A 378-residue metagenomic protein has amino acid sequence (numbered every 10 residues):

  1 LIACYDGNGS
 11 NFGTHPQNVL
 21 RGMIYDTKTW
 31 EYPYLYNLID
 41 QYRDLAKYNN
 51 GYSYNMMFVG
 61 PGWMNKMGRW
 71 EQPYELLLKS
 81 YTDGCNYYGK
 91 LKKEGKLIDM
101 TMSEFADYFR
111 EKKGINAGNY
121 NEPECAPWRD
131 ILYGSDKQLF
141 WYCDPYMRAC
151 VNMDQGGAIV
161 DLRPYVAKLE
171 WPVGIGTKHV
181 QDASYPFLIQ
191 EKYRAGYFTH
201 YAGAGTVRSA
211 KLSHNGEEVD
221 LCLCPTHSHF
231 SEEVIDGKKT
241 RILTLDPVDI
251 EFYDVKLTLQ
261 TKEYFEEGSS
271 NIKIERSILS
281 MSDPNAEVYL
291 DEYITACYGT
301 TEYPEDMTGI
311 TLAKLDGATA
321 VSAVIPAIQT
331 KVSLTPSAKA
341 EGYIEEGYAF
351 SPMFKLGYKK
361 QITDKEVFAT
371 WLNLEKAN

Functional and structural regions predicted by a protein language model:
L1-D107, Q361-D364, W371-E375: Catalytic grooves of carbohydrate-active enzymes
D26-D40, N50-G60, V234, T244-D249 (+3 more regions): Beta-strand-rich recognition/accessory modules
W63-G68, R148-C150, L169-V173, D246-L259 (+3 more regions): Short, surface-exposed beta-strand/loop "edge" segments at domain boundaries and coil↔beta transitions
D99, I294-D316: Solvent-exposed beta-hairpin/edge-strand motifs
R110-V151: Surface beta-strand/loop "capping" patches
Y146-M153, V255-E267, V321-P336: Broad, structure-driven detector of short, well-ordered beta-strand segments within folded domains
R148-E251: Acidic-aromatic substrate-binding/catalytic surfaces of carbohydrate-active enzymes
K239-P304: Acidic, contiguous internal or C-terminal segments within carbohydrate-active enzymes that form a structured patch used
